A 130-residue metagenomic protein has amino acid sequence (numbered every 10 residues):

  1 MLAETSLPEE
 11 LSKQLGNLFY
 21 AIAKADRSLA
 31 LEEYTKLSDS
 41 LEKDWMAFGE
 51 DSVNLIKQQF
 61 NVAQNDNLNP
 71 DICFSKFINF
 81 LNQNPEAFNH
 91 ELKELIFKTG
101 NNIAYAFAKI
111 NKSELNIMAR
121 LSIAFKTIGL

Functional and structural regions predicted by a protein language model:
M1-L130: Small-residue-enriched hydrophobic alpha-helices in membranes
